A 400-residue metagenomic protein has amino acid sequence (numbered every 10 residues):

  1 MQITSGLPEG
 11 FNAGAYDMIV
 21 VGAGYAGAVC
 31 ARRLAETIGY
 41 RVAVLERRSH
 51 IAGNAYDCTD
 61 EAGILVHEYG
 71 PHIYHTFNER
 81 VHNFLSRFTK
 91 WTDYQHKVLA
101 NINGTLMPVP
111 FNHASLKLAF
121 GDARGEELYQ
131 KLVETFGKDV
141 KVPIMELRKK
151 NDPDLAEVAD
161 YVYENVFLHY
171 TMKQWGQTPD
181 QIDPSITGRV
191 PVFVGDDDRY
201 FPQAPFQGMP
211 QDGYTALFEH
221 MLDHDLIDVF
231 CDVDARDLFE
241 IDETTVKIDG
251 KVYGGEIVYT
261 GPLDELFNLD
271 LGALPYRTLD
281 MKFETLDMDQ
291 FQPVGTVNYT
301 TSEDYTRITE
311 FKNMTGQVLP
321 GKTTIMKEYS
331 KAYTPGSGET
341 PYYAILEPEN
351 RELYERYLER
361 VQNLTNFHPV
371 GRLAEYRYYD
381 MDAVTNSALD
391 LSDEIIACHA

Functional and structural regions predicted by a protein language model:
M1-A13: A short, basic/flexible loop-to-alpha-helix module at the beginning of a structural domain
Y16-V44: N-terminal Rossmann-like FAD-binding beta1-loop-alpha1 element of flavoenzymes
A35-E61: Glycine-rich FAD pyrophosphate-binding loop
T37, D237-R360: Mid-domain catalytic core of redox enzymes that form a hydrophobic substrate pocket/lid adjacent to a catalytic redox
A52-N54, I102-N103, P108-P110, W175 (+7 more regions): Short catalytic/ligand-binding loop motif for oxyanion handling, primarily in non-cytosolic enzymes, centered on
A62-T135: Dinucleotide-binding Rossmann-like beta1-alpha1 core, especially the glycine-rich loop that anchors the ADP
N103-M107, H113-Y253: Active-site/ligand-binding neighborhood in enzyme catalytic cores
T340-A400: C-terminal catalytic lobe of FAD-dependent flavoproteins
